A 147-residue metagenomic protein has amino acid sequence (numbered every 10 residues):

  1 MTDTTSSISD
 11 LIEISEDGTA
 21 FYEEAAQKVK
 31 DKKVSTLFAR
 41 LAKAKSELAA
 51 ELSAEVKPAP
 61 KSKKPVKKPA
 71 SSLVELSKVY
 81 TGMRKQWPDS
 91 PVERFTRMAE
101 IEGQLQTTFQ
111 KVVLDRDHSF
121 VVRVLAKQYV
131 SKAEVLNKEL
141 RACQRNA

Functional and structural regions predicted by a protein language model:
T2-K30, P91-D117: Alpha-helical bundle segments that constitute or directly flank the non-heme di-iron/ferroxidase center
D3-L11, K32-E51, P91-F95, F120-V135: Alpha-helical scaffold segments that form or flank carboxylate-/histidine-based iron centers
I12, E16, A42, S46 (+5 more regions): Generic structural concept
E16-T19, E23, S46-S53, Q106 (+3 more regions): Structural signal for well-ordered, non-membrane alpha-helices
Y22-V29, V56-A59, M83, W87 (+2 more regions): Secondary-structure edge/capping motif, primarily at the C-terminal ends of alpha-helices and the immediately following
K33-L73, L136-A147: Conserved alpha-helical segments that form or flank metal/cofactor-binding pockets of metalloenzymes
A54-Q104: Carboxylate-rich helix-loop segments that flank metal/cofactor sites and access channels in metalloenzymes
I101-A147: Preference for long, well-ordered alpha-helical segments
